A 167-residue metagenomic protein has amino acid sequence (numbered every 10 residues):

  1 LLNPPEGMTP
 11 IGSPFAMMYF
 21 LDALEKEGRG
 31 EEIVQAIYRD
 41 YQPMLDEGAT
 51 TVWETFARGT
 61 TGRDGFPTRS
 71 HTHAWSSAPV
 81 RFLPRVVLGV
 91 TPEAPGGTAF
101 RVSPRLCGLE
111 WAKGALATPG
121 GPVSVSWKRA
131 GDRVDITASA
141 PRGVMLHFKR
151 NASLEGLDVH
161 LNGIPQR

Functional and structural regions predicted by a protein language model:
L1-M17, R63-W75: Solvent-exposed loop and edge beta-strand segments that line ligand/cofactor-binding and catalytic clefts
G12-K26, W75-R85: Well-ordered alpha-helical segments within folded domains of soluble proteins
E31-R167: Non-catalytic C-terminal accessory modules of carbohydrate-active enzymes
